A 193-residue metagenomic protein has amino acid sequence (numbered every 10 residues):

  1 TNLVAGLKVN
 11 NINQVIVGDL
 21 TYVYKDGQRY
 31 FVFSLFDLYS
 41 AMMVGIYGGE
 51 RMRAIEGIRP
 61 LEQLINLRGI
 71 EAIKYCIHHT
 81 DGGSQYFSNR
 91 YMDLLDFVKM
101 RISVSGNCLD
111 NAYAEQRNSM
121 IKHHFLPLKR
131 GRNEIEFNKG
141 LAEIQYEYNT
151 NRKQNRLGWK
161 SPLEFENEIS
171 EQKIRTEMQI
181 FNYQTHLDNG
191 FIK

Functional and structural regions predicted by a protein language model:
T1-I12, N107, S161-I174: Basic, flexible linker segments flanking DNA-binding modules in nucleic acid-interacting mobile-element proteins
T1-S34, R59-Q63, L67-R68, I73-K74 (+1 more regions): Mobile-element integrase/transposase regions, centering on the N-terminal DNA-binding/Zn-coordinating module
L3, T80-G82, S88-N89, S103-H123 (+2 more regions): RNase H-like two-metal-ion nuclease catalytic core shared by retroviral integrases and related mobile-element nucleases
Q28, A41-M42: Residue-level signal for well-ordered, solvent-exposed loop/turn and beta-edge residues enriched in charged/polar side
D37-L38, G49-R53: A short acidic/small-residue loop/turn micro-motif
M42-I46, I102-V104, P127-L128: Short small-residue beta-strand/loop micro-motif enriched in glycine and branched aliphatics
M92, D96-V98, M120-K193: C-terminal domain-tail junction helix/linker
